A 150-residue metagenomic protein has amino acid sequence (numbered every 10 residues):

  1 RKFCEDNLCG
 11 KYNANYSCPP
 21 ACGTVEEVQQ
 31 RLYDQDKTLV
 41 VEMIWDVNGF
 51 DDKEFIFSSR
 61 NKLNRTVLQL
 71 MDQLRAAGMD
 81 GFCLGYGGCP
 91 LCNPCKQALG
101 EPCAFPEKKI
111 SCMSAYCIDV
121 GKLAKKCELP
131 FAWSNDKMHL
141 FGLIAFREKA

Functional and structural regions predicted by a protein language model:
R1-N15, P19-A150: Catalytic cores of enzyme domains
